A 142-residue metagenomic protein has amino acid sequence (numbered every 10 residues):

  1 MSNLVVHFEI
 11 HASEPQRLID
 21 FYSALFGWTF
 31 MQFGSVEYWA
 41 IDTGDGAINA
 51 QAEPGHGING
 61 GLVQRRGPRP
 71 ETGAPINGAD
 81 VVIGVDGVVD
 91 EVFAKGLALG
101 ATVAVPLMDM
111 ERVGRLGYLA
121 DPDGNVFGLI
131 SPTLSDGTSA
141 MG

Functional and structural regions predicted by a protein language model:
M1-L25, G78-V81, V85, S131-G142: N-terminal beta-strand motif that seeds the catalytic metal site of vicinal oxygen chelate
S2, E9-G57: Core segments of cupin and vicinal oxygen chelate
V5-S13, D42-G44, R65-K95, R115-A120: Vicinal oxygen chelate
D20, A24, D90-A98: Replace "anionic and nucleotidyl ligands
A47, R69, T133-D136: Flexible, glycine-rich phosphate/dinucleotide-binding loops and adjacent beta-alpha linkers at cofactor/substrate
G57-V63: A short, structured beta-strand/loop element
F93-G142: Vicinal oxygen chelate
